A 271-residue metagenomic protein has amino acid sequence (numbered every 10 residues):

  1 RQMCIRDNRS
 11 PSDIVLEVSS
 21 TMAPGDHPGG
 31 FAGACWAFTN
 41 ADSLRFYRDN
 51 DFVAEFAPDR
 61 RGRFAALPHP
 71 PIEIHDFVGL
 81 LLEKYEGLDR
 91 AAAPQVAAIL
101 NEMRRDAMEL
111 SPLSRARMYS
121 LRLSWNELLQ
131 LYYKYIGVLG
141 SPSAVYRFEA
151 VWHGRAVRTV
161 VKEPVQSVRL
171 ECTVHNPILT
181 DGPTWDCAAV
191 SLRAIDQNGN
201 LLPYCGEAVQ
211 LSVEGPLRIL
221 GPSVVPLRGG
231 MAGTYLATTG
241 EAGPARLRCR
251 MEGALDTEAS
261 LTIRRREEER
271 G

Functional and structural regions predicted by a protein language model:
R1-I5: Short, small-residue-biased leader/transition segments that mark boundaries at the very start of proteins
R6-W36, D42-G271: The feature marks long extracellular or luminal low-complexity segments
